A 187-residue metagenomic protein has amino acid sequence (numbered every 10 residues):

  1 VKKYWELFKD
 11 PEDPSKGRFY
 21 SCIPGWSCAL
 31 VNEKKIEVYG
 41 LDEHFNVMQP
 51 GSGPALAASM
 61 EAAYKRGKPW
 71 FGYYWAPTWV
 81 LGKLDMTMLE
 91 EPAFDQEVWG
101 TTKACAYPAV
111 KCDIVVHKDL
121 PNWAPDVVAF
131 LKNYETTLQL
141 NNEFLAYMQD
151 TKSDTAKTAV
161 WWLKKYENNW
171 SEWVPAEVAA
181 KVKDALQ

Functional and structural regions predicted by a protein language model:
V1, C28, N32, L56 (+5 more regions): Stable alpha-helical elements in mature extracytoplasmic
V1-Y20: A conserved helix-loop-strand patch within extracytoplasmic ligand-binding domains of the periplasmic binding
Y20-V98: Ligand-binding pocket segment of bilobal, Venus flytrap-like solute-binding proteins
I23-S27, P50-P54, P121-P125, E135 (+1 more regions): Soluble non-cytosolic domains of exported or imported proteins
P50, A57, A104, V115-H117: Domain-level detector of nuclease and nuclease-like folds in predominantly extracellular/periplasmic contexts
W99-T101, Y107: Extended, solvent-exposed regions of the mature portions of secreted/cell-surface glycoproteins
P108-W123, A146-Y147: A bilobed periplasmic-binding-protein/Venus flytrap-type ligand-binding module shared by bacterial periplasmic
A129-Q187: C-terminal functional modules
